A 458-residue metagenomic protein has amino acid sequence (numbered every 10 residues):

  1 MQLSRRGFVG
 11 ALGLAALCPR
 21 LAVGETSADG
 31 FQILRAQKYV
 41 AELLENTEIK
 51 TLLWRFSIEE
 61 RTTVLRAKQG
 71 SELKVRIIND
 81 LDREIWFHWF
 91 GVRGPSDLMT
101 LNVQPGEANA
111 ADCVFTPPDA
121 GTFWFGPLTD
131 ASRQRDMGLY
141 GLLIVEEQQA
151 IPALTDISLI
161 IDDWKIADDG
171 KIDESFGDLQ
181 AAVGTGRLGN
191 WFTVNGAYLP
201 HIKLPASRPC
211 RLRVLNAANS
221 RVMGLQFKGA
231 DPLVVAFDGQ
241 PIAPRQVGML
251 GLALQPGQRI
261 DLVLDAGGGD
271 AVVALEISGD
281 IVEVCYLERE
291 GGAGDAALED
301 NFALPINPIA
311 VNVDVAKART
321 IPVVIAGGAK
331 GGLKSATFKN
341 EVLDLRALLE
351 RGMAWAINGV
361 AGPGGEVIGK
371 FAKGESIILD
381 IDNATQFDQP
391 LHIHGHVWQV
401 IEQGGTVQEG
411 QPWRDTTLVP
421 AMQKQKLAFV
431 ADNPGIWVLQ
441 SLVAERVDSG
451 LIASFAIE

Functional and structural regions predicted by a protein language model:
M1-L3, G7-E25: N-terminal export signals
P19-N46, K50: C-terminal segment of N-terminal export signals and the immediately downstream linker at the start of the mature
E25-Q37, R135-A167, I242-D388, V430-I436 (+1 more regions): Extended terminal and domain-junction accessory segments
E48-R66, N190-H201, G352-K373: N-terminal edge beta-strand
S57-L65, G94-F123, L128-S132, G248-A253 (+1 more regions): Aromatic/His-enriched, Gly/Pro-containing loop or helix-boundary segments that lie immediately adjacent to catalytic
G70-S71, N109, F115-F123, S207-R208 (+5 more regions): Short tyrosine-centred short linear motifs in exposed loops/low-complexity segments
I77-L81, L215-A217, I381-T385: Asparagine-centered strand-capping/turn motif at beta-strand->loop junctions
S96-G106, T116, E174-K317, Q403-D415: Histidine- and aromatic-rich segments of cupredoxin/plastocyanin-like copper-binding domains
